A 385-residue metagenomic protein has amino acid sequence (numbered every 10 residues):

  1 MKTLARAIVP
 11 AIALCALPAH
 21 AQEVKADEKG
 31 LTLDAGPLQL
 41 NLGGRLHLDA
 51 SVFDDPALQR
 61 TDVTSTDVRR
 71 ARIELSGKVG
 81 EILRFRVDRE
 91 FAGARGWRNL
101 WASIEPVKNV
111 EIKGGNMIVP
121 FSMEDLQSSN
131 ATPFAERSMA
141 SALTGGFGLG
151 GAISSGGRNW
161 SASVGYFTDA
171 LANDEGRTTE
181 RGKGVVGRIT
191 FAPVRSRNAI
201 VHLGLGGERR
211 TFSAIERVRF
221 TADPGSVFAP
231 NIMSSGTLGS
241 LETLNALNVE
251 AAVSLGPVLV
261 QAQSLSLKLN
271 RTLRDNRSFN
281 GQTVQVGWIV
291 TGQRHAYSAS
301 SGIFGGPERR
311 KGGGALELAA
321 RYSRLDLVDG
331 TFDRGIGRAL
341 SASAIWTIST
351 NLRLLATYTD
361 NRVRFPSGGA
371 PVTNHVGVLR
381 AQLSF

Functional and structural regions predicted by a protein language model:
M1-R6: Positively charged n-region of N-terminal signal peptides that target proteins for export
A7-A16: Bacterial N-terminal signal peptides
L17-A21: Sec/Tat signal peptide C-region and signal peptidase I cleavage site
V24-S213, T283, W288-R310, E317-A319 (+1 more regions): Outer membrane beta-barrel
L58-R60, G207, E216-F385: Outer-membrane beta-barrel pore domains
